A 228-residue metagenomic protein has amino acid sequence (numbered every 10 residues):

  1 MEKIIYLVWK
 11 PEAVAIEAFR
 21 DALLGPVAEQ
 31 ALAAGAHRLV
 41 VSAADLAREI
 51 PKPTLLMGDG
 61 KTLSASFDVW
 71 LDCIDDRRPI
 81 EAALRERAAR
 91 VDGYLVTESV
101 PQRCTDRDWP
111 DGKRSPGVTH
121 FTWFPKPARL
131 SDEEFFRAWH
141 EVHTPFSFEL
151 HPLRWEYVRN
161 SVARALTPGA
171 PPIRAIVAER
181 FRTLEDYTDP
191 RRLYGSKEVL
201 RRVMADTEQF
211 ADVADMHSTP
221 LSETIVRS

Functional and structural regions predicted by a protein language model:
M1-S228: Macromolecular interaction modules
